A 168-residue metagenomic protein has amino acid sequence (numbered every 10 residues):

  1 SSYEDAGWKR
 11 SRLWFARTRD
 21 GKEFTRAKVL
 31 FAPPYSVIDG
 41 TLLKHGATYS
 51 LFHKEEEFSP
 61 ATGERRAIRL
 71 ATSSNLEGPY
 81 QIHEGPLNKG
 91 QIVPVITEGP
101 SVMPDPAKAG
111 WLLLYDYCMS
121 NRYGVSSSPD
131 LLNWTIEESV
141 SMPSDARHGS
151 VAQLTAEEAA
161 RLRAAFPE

Functional and structural regions predicted by a protein language model:
S1-E168: Carbohydrate-active catalytic/glycan-binding domains of CAZyme proteins, especially the secreted or lumenal ectodomains
